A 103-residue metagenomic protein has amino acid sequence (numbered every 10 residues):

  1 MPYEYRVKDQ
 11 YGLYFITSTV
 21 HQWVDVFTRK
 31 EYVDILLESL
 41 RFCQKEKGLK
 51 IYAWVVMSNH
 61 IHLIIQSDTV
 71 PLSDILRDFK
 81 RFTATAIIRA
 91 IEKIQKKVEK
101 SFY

Functional and structural regions predicted by a protein language model:
M1-Y103: Short catalytic/metal-binding and nucleic-acid-binding patches
